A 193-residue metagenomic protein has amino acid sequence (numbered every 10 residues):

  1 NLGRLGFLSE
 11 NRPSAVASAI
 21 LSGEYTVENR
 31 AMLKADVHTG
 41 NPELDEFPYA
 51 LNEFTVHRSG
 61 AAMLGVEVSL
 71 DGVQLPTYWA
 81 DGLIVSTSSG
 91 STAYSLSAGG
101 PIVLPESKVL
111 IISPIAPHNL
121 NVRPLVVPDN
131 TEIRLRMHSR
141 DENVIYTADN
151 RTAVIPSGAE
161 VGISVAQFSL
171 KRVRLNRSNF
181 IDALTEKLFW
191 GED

Functional and structural regions predicted by a protein language model:
R4-D81: Catalytic core of DAGKc-family lipid kinases
L8-S9, S95-S97, V122, V173: Short glycine-/acidic-enriched loop or helix-start segments at secondary-structure transitions that form or flank
N29-L33, A50-N52, A62-V66, D81-L83 (+5 more regions): A generic structural signal for short beta-strands and their flanking turns/coil linkers
V37, R58, T87-S91, A116 (+2 more regions): Glycine-rich beta-alpha junction loops
E43, P48, V56, D71-Q74 (+1 more regions): ATP/nucleoside-binding phosphotransfer catalytic cores, i.e., glycine-rich phosphate-binding loops
V68, G90, Y146: Short aromatic-centered micro-motifs
T77-N121: Gly/Ser/Thr-rich active-site loops/lids in small-molecule metabolic enzymes that frequently grip phosphoryl groups
